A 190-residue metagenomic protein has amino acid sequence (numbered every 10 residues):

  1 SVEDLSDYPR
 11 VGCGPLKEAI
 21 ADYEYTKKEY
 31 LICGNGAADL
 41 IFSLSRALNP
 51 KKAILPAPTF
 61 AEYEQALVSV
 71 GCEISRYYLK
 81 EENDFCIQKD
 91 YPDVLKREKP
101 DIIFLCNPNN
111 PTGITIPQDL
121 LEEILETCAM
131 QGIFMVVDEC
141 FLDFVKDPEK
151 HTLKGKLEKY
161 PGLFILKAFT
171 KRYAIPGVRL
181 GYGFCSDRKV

Functional and structural regions predicted by a protein language model:
S1-S43: N-terminal small-domain helix-loop-helix segment of the aminotransferase-like
G12, Y25, E158-V190: Conserved core segment of the aminotransferase class I/II
G14, R46-L105: PLP-dependent aminotransferase-like
D22, F42, R46, Q65-S69 (+2 more regions): Short, well-ordered alpha-helices that flank and scaffold nucleotide-derived cofactor binding pockets
I41-F42, Y63-E64, T112-G113, V145: Glycine/Thr-rich phosphate-binding loops of Rossmann-like dinucleotide-binding domains
F85-K99, P111-M135, E139-Y173: Active-site pre-lysine segment of PLP-dependent enzymes
